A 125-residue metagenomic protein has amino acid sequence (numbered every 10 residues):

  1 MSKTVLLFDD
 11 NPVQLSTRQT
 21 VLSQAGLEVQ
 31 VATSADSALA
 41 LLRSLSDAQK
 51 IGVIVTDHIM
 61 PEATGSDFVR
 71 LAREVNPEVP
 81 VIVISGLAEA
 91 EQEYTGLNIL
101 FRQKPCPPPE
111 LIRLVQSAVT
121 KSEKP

Functional and structural regions predicted by a protein language model:
D9: Conserved acidic carboxylate
P12-V31: Two-component/phosphorelay signaling modules centered on CheY-like receiver
V31-V53: Acidic, metal-coordinating helix/loop segments flanking the phosphotransfer/catalytic sites of two-component signaling
D57: Active-site residues of response regulator receiver
P61-E62: The feature encodes the CheY-like receiver
I82-S85: Hydrophobic/aromatic residues positioned on beta-strands within the core alpha/beta folds
C106-V119, E123: C-terminal output helix
